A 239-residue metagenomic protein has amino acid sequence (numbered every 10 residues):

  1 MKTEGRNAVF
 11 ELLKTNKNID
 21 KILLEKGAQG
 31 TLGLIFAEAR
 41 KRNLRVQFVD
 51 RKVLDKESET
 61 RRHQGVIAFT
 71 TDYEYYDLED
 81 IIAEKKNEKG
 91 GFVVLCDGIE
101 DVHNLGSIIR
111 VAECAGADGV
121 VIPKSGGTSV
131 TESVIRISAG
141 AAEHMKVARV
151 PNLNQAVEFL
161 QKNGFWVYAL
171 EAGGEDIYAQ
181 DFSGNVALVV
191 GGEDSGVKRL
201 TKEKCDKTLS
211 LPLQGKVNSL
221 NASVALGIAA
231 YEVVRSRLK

Functional and structural regions predicted by a protein language model:
M1-A83: N-terminal positively charged helical leader segments and presequences
F10, N16, R136-A139, E203-K239: Structured adenosyl-cofactor binding patch, chiefly the S-adenosyl-L-methionine
E11-K17, A83-E175: RNA substrate-binding interface of SAM-dependent RNA methyltransferases
G27-Q29, R51-K52, S125-G127, E193-S195 (+1 more regions): Short, acidic/turn-prone active-site loops that include or flank metal/cofactor- and phosphate-binding residues
T31, G127-S133, S195-K204: Short, glycine/polar-rich helix-capping loops at beta-to-alpha or helix-loop-helix junctions that flank or form
R40, V157-Q161, V234: Surface-exposed amphipathic alpha-helices with a cationic face
Y168-N221: Active-site/ligand-binding-proximal alpha/beta "capping" segment
